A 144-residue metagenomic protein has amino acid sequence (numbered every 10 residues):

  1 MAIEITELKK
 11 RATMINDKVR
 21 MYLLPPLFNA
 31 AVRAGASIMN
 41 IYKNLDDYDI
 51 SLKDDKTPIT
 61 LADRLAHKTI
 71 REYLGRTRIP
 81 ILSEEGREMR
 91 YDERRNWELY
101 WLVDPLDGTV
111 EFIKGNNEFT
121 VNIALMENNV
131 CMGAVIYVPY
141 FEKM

Functional and structural regions predicted by a protein language model:
A2-L106: N-terminal subdomain of lithium-sensitive/metallo-dependent phosphomonoesterases centered on the IMPase/IPPase/PAP
R94-M144: DPxDG-like acidic metal-binding loop motif
